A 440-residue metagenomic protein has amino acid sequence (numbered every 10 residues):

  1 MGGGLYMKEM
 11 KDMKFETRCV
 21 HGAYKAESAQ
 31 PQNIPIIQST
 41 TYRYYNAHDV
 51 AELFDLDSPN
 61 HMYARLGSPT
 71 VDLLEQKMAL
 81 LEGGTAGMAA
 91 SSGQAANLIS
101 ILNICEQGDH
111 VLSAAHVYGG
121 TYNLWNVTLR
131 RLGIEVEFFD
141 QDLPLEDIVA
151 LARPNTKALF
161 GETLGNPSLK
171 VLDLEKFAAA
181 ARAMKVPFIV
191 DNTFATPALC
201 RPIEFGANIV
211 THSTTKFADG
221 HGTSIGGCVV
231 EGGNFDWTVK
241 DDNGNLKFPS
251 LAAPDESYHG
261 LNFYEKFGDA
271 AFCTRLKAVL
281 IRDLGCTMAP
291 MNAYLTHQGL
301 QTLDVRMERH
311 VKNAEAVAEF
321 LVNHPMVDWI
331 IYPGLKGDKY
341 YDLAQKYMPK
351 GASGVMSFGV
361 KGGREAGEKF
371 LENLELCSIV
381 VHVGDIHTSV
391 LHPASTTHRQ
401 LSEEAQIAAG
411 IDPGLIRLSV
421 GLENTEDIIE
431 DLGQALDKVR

Functional and structural regions predicted by a protein language model:
M1-E16, V322, D437-R440: Basic/polar N-terminal segments that are highly enriched at the extreme N-terminus, encompassing both cleavable
G4-Y6, N126, E135-E137, P154-K157 (+4 more regions): PLP-dependent enzyme catalytic core of the Aspartate aminotransferase-like
Y6-S68, Q76: N-terminal "arm"/small-domain region of PLP-dependent enzymes with the aminotransferase-like
K8, E16-S28, A86-N323: Conserved PLP-enzyme active-site core in the AAT-like
N46-A95, G120-T128: Conserved N-terminal alpha-helix of the aminotransferase class I/II PLP-enzyme fold
G83, N155, M326-W329, L376 (+1 more regions): Glycine-centered tight turns that cap/initiate beta-strands
V230, S357-G359, S419-G421: Short hydrophobic/aromatic beta-strand micro-patches that form the beta-sheet surface supporting nucleotide- or nucleic
L284-A293, Q298, T302, M307-R309 (+4 more regions): Conserved small-domain helix->loop->beta segment predominantly found in fold-type I
